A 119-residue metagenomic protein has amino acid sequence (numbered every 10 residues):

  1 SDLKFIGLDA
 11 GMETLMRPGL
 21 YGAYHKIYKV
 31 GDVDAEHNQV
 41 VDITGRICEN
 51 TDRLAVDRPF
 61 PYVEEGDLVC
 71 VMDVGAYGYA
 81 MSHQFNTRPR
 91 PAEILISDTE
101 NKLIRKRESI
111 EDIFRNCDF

Functional and structural regions predicted by a protein language model:
S1-F119: Charged (often Lys/Glu-rich) extended helix/loop segments that serve as interaction or gating elements
